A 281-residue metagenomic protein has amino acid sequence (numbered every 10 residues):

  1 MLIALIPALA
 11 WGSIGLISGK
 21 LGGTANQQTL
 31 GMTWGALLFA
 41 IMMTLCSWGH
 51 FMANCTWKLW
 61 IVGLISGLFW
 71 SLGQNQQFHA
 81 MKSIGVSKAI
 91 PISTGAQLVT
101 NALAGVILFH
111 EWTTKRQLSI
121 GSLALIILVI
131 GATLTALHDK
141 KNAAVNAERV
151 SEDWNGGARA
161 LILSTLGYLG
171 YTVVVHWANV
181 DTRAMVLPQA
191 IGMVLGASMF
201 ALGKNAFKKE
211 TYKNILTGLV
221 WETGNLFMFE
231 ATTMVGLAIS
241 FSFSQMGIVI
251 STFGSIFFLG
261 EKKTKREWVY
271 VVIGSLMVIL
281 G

Functional and structural regions predicted by a protein language model:
M1-G281: Polytopic alpha-helical membrane proteins, predominantly small-molecule transporters/carriers
